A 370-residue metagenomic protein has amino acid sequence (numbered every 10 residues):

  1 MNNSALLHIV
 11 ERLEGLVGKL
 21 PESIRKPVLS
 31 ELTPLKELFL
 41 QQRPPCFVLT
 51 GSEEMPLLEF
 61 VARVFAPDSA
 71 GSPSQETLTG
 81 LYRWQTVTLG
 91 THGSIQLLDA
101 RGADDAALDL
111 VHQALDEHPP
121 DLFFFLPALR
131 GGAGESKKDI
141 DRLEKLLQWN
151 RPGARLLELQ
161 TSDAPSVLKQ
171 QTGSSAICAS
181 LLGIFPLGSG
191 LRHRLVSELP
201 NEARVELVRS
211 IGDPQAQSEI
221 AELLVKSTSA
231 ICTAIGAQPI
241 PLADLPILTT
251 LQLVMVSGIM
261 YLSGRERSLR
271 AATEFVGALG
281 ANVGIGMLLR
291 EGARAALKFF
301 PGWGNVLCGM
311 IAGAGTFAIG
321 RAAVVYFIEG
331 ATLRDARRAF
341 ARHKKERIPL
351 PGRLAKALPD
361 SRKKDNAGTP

Functional and structural regions predicted by a protein language model:
N2-L98, D109, E266, R321: Conserved G1/Walker A P-loop phosphate-binding module
S4, Q148-V208: Canonical P-loop GTPase G-domain recognition
L16, P67, W149, E198-N201 (+4 more regions): Conserved, well-folded catalytic cores of nucleic-acid-processing and energy-transducing macromolecular machines
G18-P34, L38, L49, L182-A234: C-terminal-of-GTPase-core extension/linker across diverse P-loop GTPases
T86-G93, D104-S175: Conserved C-terminal guanine-recognition region of P-loop GTPase G domains, centered on the G4
G173-G190, I220-V225, L248-G258: Hydrophobic alpha-helical transmembrane segments
L224-L262, E266-F317: Membrane-inserting effector segments that mediate pore formation, membrane fusion, or transient membrane insertion
V324-P370: Acidic, carboxylate-rich catalytic segments that either coordinate divalent cations
